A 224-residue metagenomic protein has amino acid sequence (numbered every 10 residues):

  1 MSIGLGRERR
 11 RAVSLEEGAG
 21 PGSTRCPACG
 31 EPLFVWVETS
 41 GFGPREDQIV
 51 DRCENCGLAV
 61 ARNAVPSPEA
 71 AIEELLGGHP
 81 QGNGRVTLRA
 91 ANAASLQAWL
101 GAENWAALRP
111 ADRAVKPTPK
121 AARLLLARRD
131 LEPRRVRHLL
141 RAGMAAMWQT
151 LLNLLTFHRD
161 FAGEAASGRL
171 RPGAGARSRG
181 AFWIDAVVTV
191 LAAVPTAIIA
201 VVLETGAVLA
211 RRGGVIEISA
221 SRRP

Functional and structural regions predicted by a protein language model:
M1-G84, H138, G163-R169, G175 (+3 more regions): Conserved N-terminal segment of class I S-adenosyl-L-methionine
S2-A12, A91-A127, L139-R141: Short, glycine-/aromatic-enriched active-site segment of Class I SAM-dependent methyltransferases
T24-V35, P119-L139, P195: A SAM-dependent methyltransferase catalytic signature shared across enzymes that methylate proteins
T39-S40, Q48, A64-S67, A98-A102 (+1 more regions): Short aromatic-enriched loop/helix-cap "lid" or pocket-rim segments at secondary-structure transitions that line
E74-G78, G101-P110, L151-T156: Short glycine/proline- and charge-enriched loop/turn segments that cap or connect secondary-structure elements
G84-A91: Conserved beta-strand signature within the Rossmann-like core of class I S-adenosyl-L-methionine
A122-G168, I184, V188: Substrate-binding/catalytic lobe of Class I Rossmann-like enzymes that use SAM or dcSAM, i.e., the mid-to-C-terminal
G143-M144, L151, W183-L209: A hydrophobic membrane-anchoring feature enriched in long, contiguous, low-charge segments that mark signal-anchor
